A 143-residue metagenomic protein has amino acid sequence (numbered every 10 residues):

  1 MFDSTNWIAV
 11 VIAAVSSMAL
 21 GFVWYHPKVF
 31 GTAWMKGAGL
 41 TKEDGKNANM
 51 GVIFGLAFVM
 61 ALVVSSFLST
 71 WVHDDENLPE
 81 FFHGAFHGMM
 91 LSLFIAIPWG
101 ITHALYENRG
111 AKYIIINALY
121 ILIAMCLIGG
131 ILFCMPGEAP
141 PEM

Functional and structural regions predicted by a protein language model:
M1-M143: Juxtamembrane/disordered regions of integral membrane proteins
